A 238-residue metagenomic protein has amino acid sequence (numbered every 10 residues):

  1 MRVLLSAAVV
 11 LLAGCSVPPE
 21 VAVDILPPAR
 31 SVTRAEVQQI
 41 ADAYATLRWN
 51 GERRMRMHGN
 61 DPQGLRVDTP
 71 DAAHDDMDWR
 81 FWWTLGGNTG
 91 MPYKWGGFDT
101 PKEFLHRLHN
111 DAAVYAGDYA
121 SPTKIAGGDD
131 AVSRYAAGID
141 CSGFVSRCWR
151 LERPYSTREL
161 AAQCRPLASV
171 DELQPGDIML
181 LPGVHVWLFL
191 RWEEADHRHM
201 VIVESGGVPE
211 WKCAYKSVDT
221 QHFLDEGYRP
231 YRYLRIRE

Functional and structural regions predicted by a protein language model:
M1, M55-M57, M77, M91 (+3 more regions): Detector for methionine-enriched segments
M1-A7: Sec-dependent signal peptide recognition, specifically the positively charged N-region followed immediately by
A13-G14: C-terminal motif of bacterial Sec signal peptides marking the signal peptidase cleavage site
P19-R53, E159-V170, F189-E238: Aromatic- and glycine-rich peptidoglycan recognition patches
P19-S142: N-terminal capping segments
W49, W79-W83, W95, W149 (+3 more regions): A residue-identity detector for tryptophan
N110-E159, P175-V208: Catalytic cores of peptidoglycan-degrading enzymes
